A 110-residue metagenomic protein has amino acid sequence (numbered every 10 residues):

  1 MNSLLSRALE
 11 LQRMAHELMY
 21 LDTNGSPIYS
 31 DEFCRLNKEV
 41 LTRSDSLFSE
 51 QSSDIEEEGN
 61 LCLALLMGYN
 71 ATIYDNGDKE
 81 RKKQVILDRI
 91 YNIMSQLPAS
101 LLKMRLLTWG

Functional and structural regions predicted by a protein language model:
N2-N24, Q51-Y74, A99-G110: Amphipathic alpha-helical repeat scaffolds of TPR domains
Y20-L36, Y69-K83: Short coil/turn connectors between adjacent alpha-helices in alpha-solenoid helical repeat scaffolds
L36-L47, G77-M94: Alpha-helical repeat scaffolds
